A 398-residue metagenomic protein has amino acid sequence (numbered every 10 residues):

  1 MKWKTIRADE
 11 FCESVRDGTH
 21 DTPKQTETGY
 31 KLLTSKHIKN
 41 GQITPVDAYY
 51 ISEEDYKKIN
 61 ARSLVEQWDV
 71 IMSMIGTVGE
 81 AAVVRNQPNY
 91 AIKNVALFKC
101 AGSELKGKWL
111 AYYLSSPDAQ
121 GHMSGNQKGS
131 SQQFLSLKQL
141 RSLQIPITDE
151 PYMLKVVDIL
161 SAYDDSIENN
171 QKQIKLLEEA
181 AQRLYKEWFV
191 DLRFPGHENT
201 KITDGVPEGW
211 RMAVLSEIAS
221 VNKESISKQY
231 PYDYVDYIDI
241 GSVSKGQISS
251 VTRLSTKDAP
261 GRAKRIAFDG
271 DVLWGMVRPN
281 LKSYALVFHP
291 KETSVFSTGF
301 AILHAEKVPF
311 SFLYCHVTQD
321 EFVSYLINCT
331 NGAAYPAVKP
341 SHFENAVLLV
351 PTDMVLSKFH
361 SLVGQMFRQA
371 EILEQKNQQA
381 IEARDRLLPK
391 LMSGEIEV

Functional and structural regions predicted by a protein language model:
M1-G18, S142-D191, P195-S227, D353-H360 (+2 more regions): Non-catalytic DNA-recognition/assembly elements of restriction-modification systems
T5, G107, Q120, A181-Q182 (+7 more regions): Alpha-helix initiation and N-capping motif
T5-I43, Q87, Y113, S124 (+5 more regions): Extended, non-catalytic scaffold segments that flank or surround catalytic motifs
T5-K24, K36-Q67, S216-D269, G275 (+2 more regions): Sequence-specific dsDNA recognition surfaces
T34-S35, E53-S115, A263-R265, D269-V323 (+1 more regions): A short beta-sheet element
S35-K36, I75-V78, A91-A96, A111-L154 (+5 more regions): Glycine-anchored helix-breaking recognition loops at helix->coil/strand junctions
A91, Q139, H197-E198, Q247 (+2 more regions): N-terminal alpha-helical segment
